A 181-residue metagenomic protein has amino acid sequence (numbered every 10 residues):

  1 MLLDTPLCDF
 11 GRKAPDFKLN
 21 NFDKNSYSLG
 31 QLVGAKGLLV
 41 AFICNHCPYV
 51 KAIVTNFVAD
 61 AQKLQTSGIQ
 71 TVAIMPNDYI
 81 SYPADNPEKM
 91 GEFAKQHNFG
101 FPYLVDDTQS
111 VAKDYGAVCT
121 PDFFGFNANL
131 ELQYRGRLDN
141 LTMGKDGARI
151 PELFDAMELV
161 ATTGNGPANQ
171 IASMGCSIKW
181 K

Functional and structural regions predicted by a protein language model:
M1-Q170, C176-K181: Chalcogenol-based redox active-site neighborhoods
